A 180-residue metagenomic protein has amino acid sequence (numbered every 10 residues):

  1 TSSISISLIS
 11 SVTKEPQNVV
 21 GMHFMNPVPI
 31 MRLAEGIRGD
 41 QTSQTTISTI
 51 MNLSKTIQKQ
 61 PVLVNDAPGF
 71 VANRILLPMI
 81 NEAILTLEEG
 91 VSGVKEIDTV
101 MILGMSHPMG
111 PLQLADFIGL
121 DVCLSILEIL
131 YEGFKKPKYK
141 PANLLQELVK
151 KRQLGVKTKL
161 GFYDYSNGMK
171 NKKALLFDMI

Functional and structural regions predicted by a protein language model:
T1-D66, N73-R74: Rossmann-fold dinucleotide-binding core
S3-I4, M31, P78-N81, K95 (+1 more regions): A generic alpha-helix surface/boundary motif
I6, A72-L76, C123, K138: Alpha-helix N-cap/helix-start motif
G21, A72-L76, I80, L145: Alpha-helical structural signal
P29, I75-M79, H107: Alpha-helix N-cap/N′ positions at the starts of helices
Q44-S48, K55-D66, I84-E89, V94-I180: NAD(P)-dependent Rossmann-like dehydrogenase/reductase catalytic/cofactor-binding core
V71-A72, I102: A short beta-alpha structural unit
